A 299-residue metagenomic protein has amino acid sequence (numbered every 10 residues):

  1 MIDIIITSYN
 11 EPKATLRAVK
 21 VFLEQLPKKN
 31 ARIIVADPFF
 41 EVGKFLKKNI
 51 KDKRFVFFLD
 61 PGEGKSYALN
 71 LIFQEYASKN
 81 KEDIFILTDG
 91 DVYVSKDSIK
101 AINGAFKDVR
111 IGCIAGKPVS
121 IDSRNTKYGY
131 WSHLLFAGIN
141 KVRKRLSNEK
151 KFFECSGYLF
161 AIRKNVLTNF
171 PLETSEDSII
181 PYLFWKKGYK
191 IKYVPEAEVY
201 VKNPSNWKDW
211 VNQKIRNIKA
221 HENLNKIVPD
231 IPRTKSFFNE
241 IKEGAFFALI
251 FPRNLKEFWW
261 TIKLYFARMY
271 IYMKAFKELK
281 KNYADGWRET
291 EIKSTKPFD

Functional and structural regions predicted by a protein language model:
M1-V21: N-proximal low-complexity "stem/linker" segments adjacent to membrane-targeting elements
K20-N30: Short, acidic, metal-binding catalytic loop of nucleotide-sugar glycosyltransferases
V35-F45, P61-G62, V92: A conserved acidic beta->alpha catalytic loop
D60-Y76: Glycine-rich, basic loop-to-helix element that forms the pyrophosphate-binding segment of sugar-nucleotide handling
Y67-A68, I102-V166, V211, I215-I218: Long helical/loop segments within the catalytic core of UDP-sugar-dependent glycosyltransferases, especially the large
K81-Y93: Short beta-strand-to-loop acidic/aromatic patch adjacent to the donor-nucleotide binding site
G90-G104: Acidic donor-binding/catalytic loop of UDP-sugar-dependent glycosyltransferases, especially processive GT2
K219-D299: Terminal low-complexity segments of carbohydrate-biosynthetic enzymes
